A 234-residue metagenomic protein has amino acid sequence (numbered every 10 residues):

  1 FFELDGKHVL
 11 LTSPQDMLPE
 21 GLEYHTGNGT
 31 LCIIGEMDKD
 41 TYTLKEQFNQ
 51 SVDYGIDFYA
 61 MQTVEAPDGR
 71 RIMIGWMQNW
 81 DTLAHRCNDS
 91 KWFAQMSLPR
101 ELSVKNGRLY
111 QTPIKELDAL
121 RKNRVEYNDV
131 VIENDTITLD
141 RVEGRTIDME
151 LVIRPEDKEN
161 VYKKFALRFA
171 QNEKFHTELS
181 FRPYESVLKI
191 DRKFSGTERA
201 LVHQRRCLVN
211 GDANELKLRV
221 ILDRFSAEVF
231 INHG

Functional and structural regions predicted by a protein language model:
E3, L31, E36-D57, Q62-G234: Beta-rich accessory regions
K7-E20, R71-M77, D81: Hydrophobic core segments of beta-strands in well-ordered, beta-rich domains
L18-I34: Structural motif
